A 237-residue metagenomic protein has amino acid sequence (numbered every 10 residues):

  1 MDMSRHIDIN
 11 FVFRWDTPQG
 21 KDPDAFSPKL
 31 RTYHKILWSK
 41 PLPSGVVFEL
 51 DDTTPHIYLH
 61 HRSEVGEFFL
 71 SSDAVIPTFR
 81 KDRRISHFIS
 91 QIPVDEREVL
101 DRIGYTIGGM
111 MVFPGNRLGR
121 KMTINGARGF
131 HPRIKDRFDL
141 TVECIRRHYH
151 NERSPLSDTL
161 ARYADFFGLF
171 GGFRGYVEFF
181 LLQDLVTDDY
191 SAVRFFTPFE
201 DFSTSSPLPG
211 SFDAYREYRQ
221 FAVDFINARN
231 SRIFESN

Functional and structural regions predicted by a protein language model:
M1, N10, M122-N237: C-terminal, well-folded lobe of enzymatic/effector domains
M1-I89: Intrinsically disordered, low-complexity N-proximal targeting/linker segments that flank membranes
D2, D22, V75, R84 (+3 more regions): Alpha-helix capping and helix-coil boundary motifs
V12, V46-V47, V65, V75 (+8 more regions): Extended aliphatic helical segments
D16, G20, G45, G66 (+8 more regions): Residue-identity detector for glycine
Q19, L30, K81, I103-M110 (+2 more regions): Active-site-proximal structural scaffolding
L30, L37, L42, L50 (+10 more regions): Generic detector of leucine side chains in alpha-helical contexts
V75-L118: Short beta-strand-alpha-helix junction that forms the catalytic/metal-binding core of metal-dependent nuclease domains
